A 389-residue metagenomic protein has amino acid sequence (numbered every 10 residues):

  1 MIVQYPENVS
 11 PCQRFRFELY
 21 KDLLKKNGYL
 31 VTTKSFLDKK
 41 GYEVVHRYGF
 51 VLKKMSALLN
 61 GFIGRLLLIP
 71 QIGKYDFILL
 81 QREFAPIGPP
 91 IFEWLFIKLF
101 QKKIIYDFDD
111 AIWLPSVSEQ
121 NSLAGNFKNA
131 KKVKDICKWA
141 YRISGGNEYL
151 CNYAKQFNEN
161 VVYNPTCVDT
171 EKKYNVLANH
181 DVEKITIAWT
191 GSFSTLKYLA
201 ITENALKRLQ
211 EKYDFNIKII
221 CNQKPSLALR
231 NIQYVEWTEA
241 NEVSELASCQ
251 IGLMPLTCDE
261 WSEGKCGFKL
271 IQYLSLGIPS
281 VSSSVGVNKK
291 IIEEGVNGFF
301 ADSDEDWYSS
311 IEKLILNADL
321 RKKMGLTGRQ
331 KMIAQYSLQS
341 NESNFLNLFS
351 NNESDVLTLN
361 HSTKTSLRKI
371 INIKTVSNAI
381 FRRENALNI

Functional and structural regions predicted by a protein language model:
N8-L23, T33, C167-Y174, H180-S248: Conserved catalytic-core segment of nucleotide-activated headgroup transferases in glycan assembly
S35, I105, I112, K138-N175: Donor nucleotide-sugar binding/catalytic pocket of nucleotide-sugar-dependent glycosyltransferases
L37-V51, I104-K134, D169, E183: Acceptor-binding helix/loop patch of EC 2.4 sugar-transfer enzymes, predominantly nucleotide-sugar-dependent
F62-Y75, G88-F100, Y106-D107, I112-P115 (+1 more regions): Membrane-proximal helix-turn-helix segments that form the acceptor-binding/catalytic region of lipid-linked
A85, K197, A240-S275, S282-K290: Nucleotide-sugar-dependent
E294-E305, K313-D319: Conserved acidic donor-binding segment of nucleotide-sugar-dependent glycosyltransferases
K313, L320-Q335, N341, N347 (+1 more regions): A short, well-ordered alpha-helix in the C-terminal region of glycosyltransferases
L338-I389: C-terminal alpha-helical cap of glycosyltransferases
